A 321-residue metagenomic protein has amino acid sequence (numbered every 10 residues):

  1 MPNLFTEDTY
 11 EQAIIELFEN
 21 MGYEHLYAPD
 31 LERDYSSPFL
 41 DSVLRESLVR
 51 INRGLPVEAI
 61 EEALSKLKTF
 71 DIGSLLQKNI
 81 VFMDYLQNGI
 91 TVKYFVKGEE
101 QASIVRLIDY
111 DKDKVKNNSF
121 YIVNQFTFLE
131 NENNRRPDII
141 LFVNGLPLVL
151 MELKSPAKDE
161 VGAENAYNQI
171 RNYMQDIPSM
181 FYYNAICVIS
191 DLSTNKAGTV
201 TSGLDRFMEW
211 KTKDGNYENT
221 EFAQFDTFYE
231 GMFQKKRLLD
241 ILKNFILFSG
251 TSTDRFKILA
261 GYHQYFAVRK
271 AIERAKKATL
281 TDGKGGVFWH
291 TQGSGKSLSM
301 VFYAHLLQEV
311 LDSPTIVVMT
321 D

Functional and structural regions predicted by a protein language model:
P2-V317: ATP-dependent helicase/translocase motor core
M319-D321: A short hydrophobic beta-strand->loop->alpha-helix junction that borders the nucleotide-binding pocket of P-loop NTPases
